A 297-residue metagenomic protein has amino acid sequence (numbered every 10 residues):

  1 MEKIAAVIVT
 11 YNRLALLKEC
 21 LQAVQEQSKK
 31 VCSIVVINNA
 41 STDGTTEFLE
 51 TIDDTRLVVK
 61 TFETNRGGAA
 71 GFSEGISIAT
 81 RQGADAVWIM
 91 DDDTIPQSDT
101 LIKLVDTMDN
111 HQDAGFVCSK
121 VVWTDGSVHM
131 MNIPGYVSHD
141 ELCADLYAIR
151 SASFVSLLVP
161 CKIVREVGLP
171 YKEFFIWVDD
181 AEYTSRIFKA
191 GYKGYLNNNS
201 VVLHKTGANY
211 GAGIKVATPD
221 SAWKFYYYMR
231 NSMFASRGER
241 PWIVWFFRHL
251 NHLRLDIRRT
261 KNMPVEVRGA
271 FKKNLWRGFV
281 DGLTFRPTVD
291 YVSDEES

Functional and structural regions predicted by a protein language model:
Q22-V31: Short, acidic, metal-binding catalytic loop of nucleotide-sugar glycosyltransferases
A23, N38-E47, T64, T94: A conserved acidic beta->alpha catalytic loop
F62-Q82: Glycine-rich, basic loop-to-helix element that forms the pyrophosphate-binding segment of sugar-nucleotide handling
A84-D93: Short beta-strand-to-loop acidic/aromatic patch adjacent to the donor-nucleotide binding site
D99-H129: Conserved donor NDP-sugar-binding/catalytic core segment of glycosyltransferases
A114, P241-S297: Non-catalytic, C-terminal membrane-associated alpha-helical segments of glycosyltransferases
D140-V159: A recurrent flexible, glycine/aromatic-enriched loop bordering the glycosyltransferase active site that acts as
I163-G168, E173-T206: A short, conserved alpha-helix in the catalytic core of glycosyltransferases
